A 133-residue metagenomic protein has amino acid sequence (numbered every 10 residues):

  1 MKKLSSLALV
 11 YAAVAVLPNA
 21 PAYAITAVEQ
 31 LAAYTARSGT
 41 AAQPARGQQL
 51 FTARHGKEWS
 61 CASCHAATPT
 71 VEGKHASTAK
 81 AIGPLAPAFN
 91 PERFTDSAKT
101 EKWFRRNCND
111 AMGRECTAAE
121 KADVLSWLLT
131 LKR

Functional and structural regions predicted by a protein language model:
M1-R37, K132-R133: N-terminal export/targeting leaders of redox proteins
I25-H55: Electrostatic cytochrome c docking/interface patches
Q43-R46, S60, D96, T100 (+3 more regions): Stable alpha-helical elements in mature extracytoplasmic
K57-T68, V124: The canonical Cys-X-X-Cys-His
G73-K80: Short cysteine/histidine-rich zinc-coordinating motifs and their immediately flanking basic loops
I82-A98: Short microdomains enriched in Cys/His and/or Lys/Arg
E101-R133: C-terminal capping alpha-helices of c-type cytochrome domains
